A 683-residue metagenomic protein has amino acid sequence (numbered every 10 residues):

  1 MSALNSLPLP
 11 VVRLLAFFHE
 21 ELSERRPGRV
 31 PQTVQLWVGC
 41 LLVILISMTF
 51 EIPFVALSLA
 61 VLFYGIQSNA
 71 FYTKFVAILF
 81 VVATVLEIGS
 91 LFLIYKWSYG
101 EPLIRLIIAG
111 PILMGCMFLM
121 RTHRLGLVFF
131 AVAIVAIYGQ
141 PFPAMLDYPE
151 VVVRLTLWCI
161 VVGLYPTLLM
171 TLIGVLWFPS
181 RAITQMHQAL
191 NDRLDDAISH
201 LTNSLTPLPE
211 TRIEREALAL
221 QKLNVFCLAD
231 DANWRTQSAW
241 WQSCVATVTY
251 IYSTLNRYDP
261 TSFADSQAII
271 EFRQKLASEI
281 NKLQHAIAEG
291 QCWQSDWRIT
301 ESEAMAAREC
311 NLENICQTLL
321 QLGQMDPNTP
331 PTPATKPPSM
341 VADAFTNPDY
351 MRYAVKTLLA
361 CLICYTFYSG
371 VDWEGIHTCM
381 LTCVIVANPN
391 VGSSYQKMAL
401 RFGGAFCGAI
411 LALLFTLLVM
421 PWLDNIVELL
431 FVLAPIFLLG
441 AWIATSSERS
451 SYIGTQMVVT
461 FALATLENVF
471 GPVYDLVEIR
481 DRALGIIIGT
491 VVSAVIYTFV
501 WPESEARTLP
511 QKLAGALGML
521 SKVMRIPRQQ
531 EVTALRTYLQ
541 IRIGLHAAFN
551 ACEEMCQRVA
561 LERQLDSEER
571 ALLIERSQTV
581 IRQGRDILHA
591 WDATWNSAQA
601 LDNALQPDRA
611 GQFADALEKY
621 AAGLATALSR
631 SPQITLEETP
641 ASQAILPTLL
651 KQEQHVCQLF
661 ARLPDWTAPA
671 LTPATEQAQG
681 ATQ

Functional and structural regions predicted by a protein language model:
M1-V34, L41, T49, E150-V151 (+4 more regions): Long, hydrophobic alpha-helical segments that serve as membrane-spanning/inserting helices
L9-F18, T33-K74, T84-G89, L106-I173 (+4 more regions): Pore- and pathway-forming membrane helices of multi-pass small-molecule/ion transporters and channels
P10-Q32, M48-E51, Y72-V81, K96-L103 (+6 more regions): Short, amphipathic, aromatic/basic-enriched membrane-interface segments that mark the entry/exit of transmembrane
V61-L62, A354-T366, I376-A387, F402-L414 (+6 more regions): Alpha-helical transmembrane segments of multi-pass membrane proteins
F92-P102, M145-V151, L417-L418: Transmembrane alpha-helix boundary signature
I108-M117, A246-S253, I587: Elongated alpha-helical scaffolds
L125-F129, V175-Q188, S447-S451, V477 (+1 more regions): Juxtamembrane/interface segments at transmembrane-helix termini
L418-V419, L423-L430, A434-L438, S446-Y474 (+3 more regions): C-terminal functional regions that serve as terminal interaction/effector modules
